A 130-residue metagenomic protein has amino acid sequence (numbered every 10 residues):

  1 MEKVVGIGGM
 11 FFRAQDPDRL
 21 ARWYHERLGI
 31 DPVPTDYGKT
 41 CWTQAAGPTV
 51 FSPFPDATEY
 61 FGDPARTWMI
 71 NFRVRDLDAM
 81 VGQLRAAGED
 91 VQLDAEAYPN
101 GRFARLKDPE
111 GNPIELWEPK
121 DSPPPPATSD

Functional and structural regions predicted by a protein language model:
M1-G9, V81-D130: Vicinal oxygen chelate
M1-V5, F11-V50: Core segments of cupin and vicinal oxygen chelate
G9, P48-F51, T67-M69, G101: Structural motif
F11-F12, W23-Y24, F72, F103 (+1 more regions): Aromatic side chains
A14-D16, V74-L77, P109, K120-D121: Short loop segments at secondary-structure junctions
G29-R66, L106-P109, P113-K120: Conserved short beta-strand elements that form part of the metal-binding/catalytic scaffold of enzyme active sites
G29-V33, F72-R73, L93-E96: Short linear motifs in intrinsically disordered
D63-L84: Mid-chain, well-packed structural core segment of small domains
